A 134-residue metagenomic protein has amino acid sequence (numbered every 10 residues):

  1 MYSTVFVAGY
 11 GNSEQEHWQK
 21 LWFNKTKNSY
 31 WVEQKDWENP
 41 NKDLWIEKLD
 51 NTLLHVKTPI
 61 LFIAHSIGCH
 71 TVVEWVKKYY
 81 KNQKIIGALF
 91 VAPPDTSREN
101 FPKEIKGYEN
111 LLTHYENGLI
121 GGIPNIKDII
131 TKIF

Functional and structural regions predicted by a protein language model:
M1-T58: Active-site catalytic motif of lipid deacylating hydrolases and related acyltransferases
F6-Y10, I63, V91, G121-D128: Short hydrophobic segments within beta-strands
G9, Q34-W37, A88-S97: Active-site nucleophile loop of the alpha/beta-hydrolase fold
Q15-H17, V72-E74, E99-F101, T131: Short glycine-/acidic-enriched loop or helix-start segments at secondary-structure transitions that form or flank
Q19-W22, W45-I46, V76-Y79, P102-K106: Short, glycine/charged-enriched secondary-structure capping and boundary segments
F62-V73: Gly/Ala-rich beta-loop-alpha elbow adjacent to hydrolase catalytic centers
E74-G87: Conserved hydrolase catalytic core segment
G87, R98-F134: The feature captures the conserved acid-bearing segment of alpha/beta-hydrolase catalytic domains
